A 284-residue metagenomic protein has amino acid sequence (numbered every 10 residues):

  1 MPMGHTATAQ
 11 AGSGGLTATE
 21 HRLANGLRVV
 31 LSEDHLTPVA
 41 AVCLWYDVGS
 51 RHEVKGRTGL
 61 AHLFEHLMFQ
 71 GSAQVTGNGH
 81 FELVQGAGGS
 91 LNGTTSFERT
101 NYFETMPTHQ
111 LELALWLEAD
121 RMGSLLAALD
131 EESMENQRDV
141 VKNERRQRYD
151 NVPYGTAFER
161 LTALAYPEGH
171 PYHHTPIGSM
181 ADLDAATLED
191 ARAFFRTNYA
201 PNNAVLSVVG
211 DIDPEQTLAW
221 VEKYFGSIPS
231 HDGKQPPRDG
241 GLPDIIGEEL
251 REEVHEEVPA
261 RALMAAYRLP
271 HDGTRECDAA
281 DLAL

Functional and structural regions predicted by a protein language model:
P2-S50, Q74-Q110, R148-N203, S227-G273: Non-catalytic beta-strand/loop surface segments
V48-T58: Short pre-active-site segment immediately N-terminal to the catalytic Zn-binding motif
T58-S72: Active-site SXXK
F69-A73, L125, D213-E215, F225-H231: Bacterial peptidoglycan biogenesis and beta-lactam-recognition machinery
Q70-G71, T105-Q137: M16/insulysin-pitrilysin zinc metalloprotease superfamily fold
L125-R145, D213, D232-E248: Acidic/histidine-enriched alpha-helical segments
E131, R138, L188, R192-Y224: Non-catalytic, conformational "gating/processing" segments within enzyme and secreted inhibitor domains
R275-L284: Short, intrinsically disordered, charge-balanced linker/junction segments flanking boundaries in proteins
